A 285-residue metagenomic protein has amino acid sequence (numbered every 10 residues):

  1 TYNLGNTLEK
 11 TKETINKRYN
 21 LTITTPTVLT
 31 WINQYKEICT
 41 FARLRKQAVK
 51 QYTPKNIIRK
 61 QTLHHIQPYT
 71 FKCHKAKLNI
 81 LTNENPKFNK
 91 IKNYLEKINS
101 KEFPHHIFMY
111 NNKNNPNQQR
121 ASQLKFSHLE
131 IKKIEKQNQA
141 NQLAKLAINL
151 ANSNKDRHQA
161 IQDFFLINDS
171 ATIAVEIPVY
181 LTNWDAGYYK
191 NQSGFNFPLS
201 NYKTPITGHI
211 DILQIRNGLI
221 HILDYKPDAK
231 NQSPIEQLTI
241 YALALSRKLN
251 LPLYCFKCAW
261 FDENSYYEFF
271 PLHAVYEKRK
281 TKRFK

Functional and structural regions predicted by a protein language model:
T1, L21-I38: Major-groove recognition helix of helix-turn-helix-like DNA-binding domains
Y2-T7: A short, glycine-centered helix-capping/turn motif at helix boundaries that positions DNA-contacting or catalytic
E9-N20: DNA-recognition alpha helix
K36-K55: Short Lys/Arg-enriched helix C-cap and helix-to-coil transition segments that create basic nucleic-acid-contact patches
K60-K136: Charged, often low-complexity linker/regulatory segments
N114, V275-K285: Long, intrinsically disordered, low-complexity Ser/Thr/Pro-rich regulatory/activation regions of nuclear proteins
L129-I220, P252, F256, Y267-L272: Catalytic cores of nuclease domains that cleave nucleic-acid phosphodiester backbones
T207-E277: Nucleic-acid nuclease catalytic cores
